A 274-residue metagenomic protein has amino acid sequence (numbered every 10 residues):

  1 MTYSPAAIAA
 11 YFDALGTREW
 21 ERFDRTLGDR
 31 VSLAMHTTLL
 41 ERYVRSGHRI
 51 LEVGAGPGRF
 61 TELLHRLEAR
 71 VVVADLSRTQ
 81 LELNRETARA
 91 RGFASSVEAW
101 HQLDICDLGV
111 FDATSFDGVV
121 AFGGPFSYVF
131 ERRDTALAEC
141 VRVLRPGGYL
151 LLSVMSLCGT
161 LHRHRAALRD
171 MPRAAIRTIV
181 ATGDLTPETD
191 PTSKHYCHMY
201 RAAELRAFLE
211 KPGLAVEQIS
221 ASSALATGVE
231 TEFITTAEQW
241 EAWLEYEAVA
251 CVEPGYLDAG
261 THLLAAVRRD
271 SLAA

Functional and structural regions predicted by a protein language model:
M1-S46, R59: Conserved class I S-adenosyl-L-methionine
G54-G56: Class I SAM-dependent methyltransferase "Motif I" SAM/SAH-binding loop
R59, L63-D107: Class I SAM-dependent methyltransferase SAM/SAH-binding core
G109-V119: A short acidic, Gly/Pro-enriched loop at the edge of an enzyme's catalytic core that lines a small-molecule cofactor
D134-P146: A short glycine-rich, Lys/Arg-flanked "PGG" loop and its adjoining helix->strand segment in the class I
L151-A181: Conserved class I S-adenosyl-L-methionine
Y196-G213, I219: Short alpha-helix
A207, Q218-A274: A C-terminal cap/extension of S-adenosyl-L-methionine-dependent methyltransferases that defines the acceptor-substrate
